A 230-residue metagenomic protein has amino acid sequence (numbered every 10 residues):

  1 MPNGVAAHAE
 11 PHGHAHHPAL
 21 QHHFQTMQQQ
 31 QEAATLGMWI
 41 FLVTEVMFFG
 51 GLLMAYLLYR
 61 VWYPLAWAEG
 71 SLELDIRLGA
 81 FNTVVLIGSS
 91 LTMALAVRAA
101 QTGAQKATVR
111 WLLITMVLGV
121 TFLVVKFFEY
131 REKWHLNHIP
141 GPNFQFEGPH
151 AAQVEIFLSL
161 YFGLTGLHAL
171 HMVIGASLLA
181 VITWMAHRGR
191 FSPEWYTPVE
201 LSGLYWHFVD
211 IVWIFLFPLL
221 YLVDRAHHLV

Functional and structural regions predicted by a protein language model:
M1-V230: ...captures the hydrophobic TM-helix bundle architecture rather than a specific catalytic motif, and can also fire on
